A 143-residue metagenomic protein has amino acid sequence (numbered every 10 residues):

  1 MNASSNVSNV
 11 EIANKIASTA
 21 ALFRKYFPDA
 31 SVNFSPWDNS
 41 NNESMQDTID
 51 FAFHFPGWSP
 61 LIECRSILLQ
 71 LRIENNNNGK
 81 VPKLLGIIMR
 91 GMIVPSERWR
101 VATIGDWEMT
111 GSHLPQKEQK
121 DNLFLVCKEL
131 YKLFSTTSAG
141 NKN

Functional and structural regions predicted by a protein language model:
M1-A52: Charge-rich, low-complexity N-terminal segments
K25, D29, P36, F53-G57 (+3 more regions): Intrinsically disordered, low-complexity regions enriched in small/polar residues
A30-G86: Amphipathic, interaction-prone secondary-structure segments
L68-N143: Intrinsically disordered, low-complexity regulatory regions enriched in serine/threonine/proline and acidic residues
